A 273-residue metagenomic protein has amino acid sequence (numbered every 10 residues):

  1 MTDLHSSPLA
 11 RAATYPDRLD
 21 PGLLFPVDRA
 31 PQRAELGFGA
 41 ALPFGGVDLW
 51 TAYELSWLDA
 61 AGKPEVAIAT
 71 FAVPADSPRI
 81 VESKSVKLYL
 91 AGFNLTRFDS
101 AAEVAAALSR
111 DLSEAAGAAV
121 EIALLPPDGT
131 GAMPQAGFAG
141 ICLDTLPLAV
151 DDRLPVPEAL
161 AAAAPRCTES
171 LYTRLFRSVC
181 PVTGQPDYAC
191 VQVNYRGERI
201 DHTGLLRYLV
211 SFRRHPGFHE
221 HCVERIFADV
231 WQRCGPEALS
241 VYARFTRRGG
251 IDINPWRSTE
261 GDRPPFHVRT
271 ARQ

Functional and structural regions predicted by a protein language model:
M1-Q273: N-terminal intrinsically disordered, cationic/polar leader segments that include organellar targeting peptides
